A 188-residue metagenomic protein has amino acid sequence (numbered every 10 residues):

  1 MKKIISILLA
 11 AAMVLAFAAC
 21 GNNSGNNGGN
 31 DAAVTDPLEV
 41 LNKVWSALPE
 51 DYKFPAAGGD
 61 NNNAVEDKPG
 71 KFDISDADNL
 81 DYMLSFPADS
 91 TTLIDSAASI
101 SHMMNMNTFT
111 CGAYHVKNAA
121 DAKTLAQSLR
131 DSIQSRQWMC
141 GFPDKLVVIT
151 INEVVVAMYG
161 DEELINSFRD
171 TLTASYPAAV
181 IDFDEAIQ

Functional and structural regions predicted by a protein language model:
M1-I4, L8-A11: Positively charged n-region of N-terminal signal peptides that target proteins for export
L15-A19: C-terminal motif of bacterial Sec signal peptides marking the signal peptidase cleavage site
G21-T110, V116-Q188: Soluble, non-membrane globular domain cores that form compact, hydrophobic packing and curved binding surfaces
